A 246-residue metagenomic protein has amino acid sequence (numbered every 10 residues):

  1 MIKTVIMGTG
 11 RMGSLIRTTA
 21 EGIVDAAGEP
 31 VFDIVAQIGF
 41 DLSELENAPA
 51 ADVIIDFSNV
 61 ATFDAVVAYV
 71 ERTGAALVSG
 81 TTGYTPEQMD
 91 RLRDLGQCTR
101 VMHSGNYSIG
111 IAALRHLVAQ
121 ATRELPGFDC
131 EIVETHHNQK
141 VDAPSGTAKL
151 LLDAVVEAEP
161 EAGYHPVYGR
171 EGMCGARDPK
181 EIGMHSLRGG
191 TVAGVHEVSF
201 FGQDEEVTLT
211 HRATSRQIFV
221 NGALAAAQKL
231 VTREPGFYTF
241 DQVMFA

Functional and structural regions predicted by a protein language model:
K3-M7, R11-A48, P126-A246: C-terminal substrate-binding/catalytic lobe of Rossmann-fold NAD(P)-dependent oxidoreductases
F40-S43, T82-T85, N106-Y107: Short, acidic/turn-prone active-site loops that include or flank metal/cofactor- and phosphate-binding residues
P49-A50, I54, C98: Alpha-helix C-terminal capping/helix-to-coil transition sites in glycosyltransferase folds
I54-I55, V78: N-terminal Rossmann-like NAD(P) cofactor-binding module of classical short-chain dehydrogenase/reductase
S58-N59, T82, S186-R188: Short glycine-/small-residue-rich Rossmann-like dinucleotide-binding loops
D64, A68, T81-M102, A112-A121: Rossmann-fold NAD(P)-binding glycine/threonine-rich loop
E71-R72: Residues at the C-terminal ends
A76, R91-S108, L125-V133: Rossmann-fold dehydrogenase core element
